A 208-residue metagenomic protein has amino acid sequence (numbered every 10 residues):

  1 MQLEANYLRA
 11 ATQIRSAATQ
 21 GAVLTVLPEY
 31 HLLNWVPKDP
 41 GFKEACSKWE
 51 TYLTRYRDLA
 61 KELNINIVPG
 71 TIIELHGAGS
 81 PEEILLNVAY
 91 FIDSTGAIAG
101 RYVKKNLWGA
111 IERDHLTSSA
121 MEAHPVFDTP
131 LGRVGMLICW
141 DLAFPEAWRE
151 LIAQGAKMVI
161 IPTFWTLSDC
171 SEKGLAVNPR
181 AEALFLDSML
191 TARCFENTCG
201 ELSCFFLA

Functional and structural regions predicted by a protein language model:
L8-G21, R55-E62, N66: A short, N-terminal amphipathic alpha-helix
Q20-A45, P162-F164: Short, conserved active-site loops that position catalytic residues or coordinate cofactors/metal ions across diverse
L33, D39-P40, Y90, Y102-W108: Short beta->alpha transition motifs characteristic of CBS
K48-V68, L142-A208: CN hydrolase (nitrilase-like) catalytic-core segments centered on the catalytic cysteine and neighboring Lys/Glu
P69-T71, N87-F91, P125: Short beta-strand scaffold segments in enzyme catalytic cores
E82-K104, A208: Amphipathic beta-strand/beta-sheet edge segments enriched in Tyr/Trp
K104-S118: A short, polar/charged loop-to-alpha-helix boundary motif
V126-G135, M158: Beta-strand-turn-beta hairpins that frame and shape the catalytic cleft of phosphate-ester-processing enzymes
